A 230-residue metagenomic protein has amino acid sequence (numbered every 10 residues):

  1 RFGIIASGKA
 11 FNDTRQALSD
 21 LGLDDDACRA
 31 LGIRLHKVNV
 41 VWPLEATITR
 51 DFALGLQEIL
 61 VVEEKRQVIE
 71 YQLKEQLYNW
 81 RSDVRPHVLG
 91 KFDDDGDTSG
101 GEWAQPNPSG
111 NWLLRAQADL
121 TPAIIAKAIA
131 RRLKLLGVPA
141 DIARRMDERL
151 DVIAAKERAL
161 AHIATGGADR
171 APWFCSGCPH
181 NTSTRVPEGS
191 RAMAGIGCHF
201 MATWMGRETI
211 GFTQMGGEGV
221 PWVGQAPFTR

Functional and structural regions predicted by a protein language model:
R1: Conformationally flexible catalytic loops at phosphate/diphosphate-handling active centers
G8-F11, S19, V40-V41, E64-Q67 (+5 more regions): Short, glycine-/Ser/Thr-/acidic-enriched flexible segments
F11-A17, L21-G22, W42-T47, M215-T229: Structured alpha-helical segments in the cores of large, soluble enzyme domains
Q16-R34: Short helix-loop-beta junction
R34-R149: Terminal amphipathic helices with adjacent charged low-complexity linkers/tails
L160-E188: Active-site pocket-lining segments that scaffold enzyme catalytic pockets across diverse folds
N181-R185, R191-R230: Thiamine diphosphate
